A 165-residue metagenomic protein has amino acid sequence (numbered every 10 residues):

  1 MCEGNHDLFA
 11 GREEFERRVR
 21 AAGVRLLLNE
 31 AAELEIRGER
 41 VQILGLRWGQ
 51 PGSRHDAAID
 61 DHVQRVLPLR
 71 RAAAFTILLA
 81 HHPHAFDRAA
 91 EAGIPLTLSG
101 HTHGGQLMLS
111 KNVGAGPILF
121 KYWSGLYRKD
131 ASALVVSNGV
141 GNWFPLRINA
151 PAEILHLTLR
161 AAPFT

Functional and structural regions predicted by a protein language model:
M1-T165: Soluble catalytic domains of enzymes that build or remodel membrane lipids, polysaccharides, and related
